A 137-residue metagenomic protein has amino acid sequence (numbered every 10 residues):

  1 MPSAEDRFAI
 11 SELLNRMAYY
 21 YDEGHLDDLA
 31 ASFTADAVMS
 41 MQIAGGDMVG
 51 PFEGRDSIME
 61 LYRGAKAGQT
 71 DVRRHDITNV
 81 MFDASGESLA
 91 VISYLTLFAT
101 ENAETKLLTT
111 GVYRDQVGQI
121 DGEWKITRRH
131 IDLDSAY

Functional and structural regions predicted by a protein language model:
M1-E23, D27, A31-A35: Short, low-complexity N-terminal intrinsically disordered segments enriched in polar/charged residues
A4, V49-F52, E104: Charge-dense, low-complexity intrinsically disordered segments
A9, G50-G54, T109: Short acidic-hydrophobic sequence patches enriched in Asp/Glu that either
S11, N15, D56-M59, I92 (+1 more regions): Generic alpha-helical structural signal
Y21, F33-T34, M41, L95-L97 (+1 more regions): Short beta-strand segments enriched in hydrophobic/aromatic residues within well-folded beta-rich domains
L26-Y94: A solvent-exposed, acidic/Ser-Thr-rich amphipathic alpha-helical stretch
A67-Y137: A beta-strand edge to alpha-helix "cap/lid" segment located at domain peripheries
